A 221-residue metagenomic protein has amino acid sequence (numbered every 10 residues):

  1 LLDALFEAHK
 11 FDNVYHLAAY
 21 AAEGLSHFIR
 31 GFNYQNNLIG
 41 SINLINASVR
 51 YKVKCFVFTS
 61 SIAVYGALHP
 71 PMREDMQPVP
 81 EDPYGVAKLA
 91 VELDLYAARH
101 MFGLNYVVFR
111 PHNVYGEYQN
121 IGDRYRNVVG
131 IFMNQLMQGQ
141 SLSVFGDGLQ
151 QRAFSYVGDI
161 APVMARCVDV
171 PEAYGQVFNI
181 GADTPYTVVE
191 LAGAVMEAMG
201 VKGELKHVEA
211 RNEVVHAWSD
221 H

Functional and structural regions predicted by a protein language model:
L1-H112: N-terminal Rossmann-like NAD(P)+-binding domain of SDR-like oxidoreductases, especially those catalyzing
D3, D12, G24, G31 (+6 more regions): Residues in well-ordered alpha-helical elements
A22, S61-V64, L68, R124 (+3 more regions): Activation loop
V57-S60, V108-G116, G146, V177-A182: Short beta-strand segments
A67-H69, E117-N120: Short beta-loop-alpha junction of Rossmann-like oxidoreductase domains
M76, P80-A87, P111, I121-V129 (+1 more regions): The catalytic Tyr-centered alpha-helix of NAD(P)H-dependent dehydrogenases
A90, D94, A98, V128 (+3 more regions): Hydrophobic alpha-helix immediately C-terminal to the catalytic Tyr-X-X-X-Lys motif of short-chain
L136-H221: C-terminal substrate-binding subdomain of Rossmann-fold SDR/epimerase-dehydratase oxidoreductases
